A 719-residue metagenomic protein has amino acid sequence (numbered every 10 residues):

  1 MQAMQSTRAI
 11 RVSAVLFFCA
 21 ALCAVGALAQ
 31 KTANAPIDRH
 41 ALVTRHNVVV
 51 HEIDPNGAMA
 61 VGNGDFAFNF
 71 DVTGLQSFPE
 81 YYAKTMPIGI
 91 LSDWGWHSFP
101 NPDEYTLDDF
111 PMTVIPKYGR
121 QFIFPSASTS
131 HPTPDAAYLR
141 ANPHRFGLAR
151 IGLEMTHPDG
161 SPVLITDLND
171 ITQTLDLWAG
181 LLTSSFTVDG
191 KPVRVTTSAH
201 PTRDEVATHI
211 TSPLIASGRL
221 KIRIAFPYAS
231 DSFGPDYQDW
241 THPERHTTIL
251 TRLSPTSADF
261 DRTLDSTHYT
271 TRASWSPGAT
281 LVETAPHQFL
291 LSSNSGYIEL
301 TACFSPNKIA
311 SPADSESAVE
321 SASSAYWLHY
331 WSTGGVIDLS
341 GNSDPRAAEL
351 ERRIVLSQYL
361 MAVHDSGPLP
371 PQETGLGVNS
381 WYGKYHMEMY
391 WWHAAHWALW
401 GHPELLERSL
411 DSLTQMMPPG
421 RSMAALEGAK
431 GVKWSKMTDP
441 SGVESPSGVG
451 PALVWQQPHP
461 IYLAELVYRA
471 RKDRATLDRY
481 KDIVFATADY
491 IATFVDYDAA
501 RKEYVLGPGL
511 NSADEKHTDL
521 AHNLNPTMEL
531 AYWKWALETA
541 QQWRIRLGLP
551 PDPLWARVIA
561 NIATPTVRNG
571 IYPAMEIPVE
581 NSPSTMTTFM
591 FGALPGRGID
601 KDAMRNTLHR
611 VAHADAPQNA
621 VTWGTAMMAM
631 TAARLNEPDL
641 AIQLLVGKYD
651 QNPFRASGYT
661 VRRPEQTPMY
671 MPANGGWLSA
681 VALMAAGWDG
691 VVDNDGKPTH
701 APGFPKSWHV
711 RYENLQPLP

Functional and structural regions predicted by a protein language model:
M1-I10: N-terminal secretory signal peptides that target proteins for export/translocation
S13-A24: Bacterial N-terminal signal peptides
L28-K384, P403, L413-R421, G548: Acidic/polar, glycine-enriched structural segments that form the non-catalytic walls/loops of the carbohydrate-binding
Q76, E80-Y81, H97-F99, H386-P419 (+6 more regions): Active-site core of glycosidic bond-cleaving carbohydrate-active enzymes
R140-L164, P672-P717: Catalytic cores of secreted or luminal carbohydrate-active enzymes
D338-A347, E351, L369-G383, H393 (+3 more regions): Primarily short, surface-exposed interaction patches in extracytoplasmic proteins
P370-K384, W434-P451, G507-P526, F654-T667: Acidic/His metal-coordination segments adjacent to aromatic residues that form catalytic metal sites in metalloenzymes
A486, Y490-W543: Acidic/histidine-rich catalytic neighborhood
